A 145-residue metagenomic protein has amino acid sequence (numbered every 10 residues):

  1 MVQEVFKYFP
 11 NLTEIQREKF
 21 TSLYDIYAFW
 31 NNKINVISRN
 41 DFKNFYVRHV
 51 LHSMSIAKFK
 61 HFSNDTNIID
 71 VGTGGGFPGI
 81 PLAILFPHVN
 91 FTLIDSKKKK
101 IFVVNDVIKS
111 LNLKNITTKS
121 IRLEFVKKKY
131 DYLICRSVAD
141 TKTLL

Functional and structural regions predicted by a protein language model:
M1-N64, I69, K99-F102, D106-I116: Class I SAM-dependent transferase core
I68-I69, L82, F91: Hydrophobic packing within well-folded, soluble alpha/beta domains
D70-G74: Conserved S-adenosyl-L-methionine
G75-H88: Conserved SAM-binding loop of SAM-dependent methyltransferases across substrates and taxa, primarily the Class I
H88-T92, S96-L145: S-adenosylmethionine
